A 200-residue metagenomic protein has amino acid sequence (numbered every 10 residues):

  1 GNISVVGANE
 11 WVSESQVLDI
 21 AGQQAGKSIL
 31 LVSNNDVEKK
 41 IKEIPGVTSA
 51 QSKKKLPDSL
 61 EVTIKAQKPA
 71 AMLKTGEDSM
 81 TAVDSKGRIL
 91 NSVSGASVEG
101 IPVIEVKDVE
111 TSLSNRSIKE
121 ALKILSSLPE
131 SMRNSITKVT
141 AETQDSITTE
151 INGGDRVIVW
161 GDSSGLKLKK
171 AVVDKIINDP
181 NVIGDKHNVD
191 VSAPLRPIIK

Functional and structural regions predicted by a protein language model:
G1, S13, S33, V37 (+9 more regions): Envelope-exposed proteins and targeting segments
G1-W11, S28-S79, V83, K119-K123: Periplasmic polypeptide-binding modules associated with outer-membrane biogenesis and secretion
V6-P45, V98, P102-R116, D179: Periplasmic/extracytosolic POTRA-like scaffold domains at the N-termini of outer-membrane and outer-envelope
A8-E10, K55-P57, K65-P69, G76-D78 (+7 more regions): Solvent-exposed coil/turn segments that connect beta secondary-structure elements in extracytoplasmic/periplasmic
S28-L30, A71-K74, E110-R116, V159-G161 (+1 more regions): Solvent-exposed, non-transmembrane alpha-helical starts
E61-I136: Extracytoplasmic segments of membrane-associated envelope/inner-membrane machinery
L113-L168: Soluble extracytoplasmic domains of inner/organellar membrane proteins
G154-K200: Extracytoplasmic/luminal low-complexity segments enriched in Pro/Gly and acidic/polar residues that act as flexible
